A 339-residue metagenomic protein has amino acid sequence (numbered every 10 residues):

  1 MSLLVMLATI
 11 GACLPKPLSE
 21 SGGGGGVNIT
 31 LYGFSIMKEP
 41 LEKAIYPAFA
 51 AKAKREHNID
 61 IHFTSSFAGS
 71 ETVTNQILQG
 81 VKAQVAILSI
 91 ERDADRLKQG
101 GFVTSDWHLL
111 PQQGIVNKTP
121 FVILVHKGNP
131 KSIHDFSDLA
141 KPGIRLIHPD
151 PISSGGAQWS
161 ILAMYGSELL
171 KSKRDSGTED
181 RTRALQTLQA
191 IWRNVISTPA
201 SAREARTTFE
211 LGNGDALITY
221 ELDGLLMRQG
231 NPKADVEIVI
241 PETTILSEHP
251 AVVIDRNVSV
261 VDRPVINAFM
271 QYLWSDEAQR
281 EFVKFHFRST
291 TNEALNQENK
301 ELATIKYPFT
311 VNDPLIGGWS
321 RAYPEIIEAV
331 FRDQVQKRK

Functional and structural regions predicted by a protein language model:
M1-G11: Bacterial N-terminal signal peptides
C13-G100, L109-L110: Early extracytoplasmic/lumenal segment of secretory-pathway proteins
I36-E39, S70-V73, E91-D95, G128-K131 (+5 more regions): Solvent-exposed loop/turn segments at secondary-structure junctions within structured extracellular/periplasmic domains
G80-A86, G143-I144, L211-T219: Alpha-to-beta junction loops
K98-K171: A conserved helix-loop-strand patch within extracytoplasmic ligand-binding domains of the periplasmic binding
I115-P120, L185-W192, P199, N231-V258 (+2 more regions): Periplasmic-binding protein-like
K173-I240: Ligand-binding pocket segment of bilobal, Venus flytrap-like solute-binding proteins
R256-K339: Extracellular/periplasmic juxtamembrane helices and adjacent flexible linkers that interface with membrane partners
